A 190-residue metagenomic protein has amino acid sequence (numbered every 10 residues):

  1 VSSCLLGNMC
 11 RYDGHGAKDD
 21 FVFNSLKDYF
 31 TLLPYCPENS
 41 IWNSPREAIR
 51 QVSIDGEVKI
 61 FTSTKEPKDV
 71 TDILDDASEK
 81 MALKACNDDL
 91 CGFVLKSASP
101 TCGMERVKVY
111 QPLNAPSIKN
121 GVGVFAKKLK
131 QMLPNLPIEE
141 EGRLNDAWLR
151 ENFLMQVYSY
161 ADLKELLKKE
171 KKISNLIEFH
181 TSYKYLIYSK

Functional and structural regions predicted by a protein language model:
S2-S3, C36, F93-A98: Short beta-strand segments
L6-G14: Short N-terminal binding/cap micro-motifs at the start of the first secondary-structure element
M9, S44, T101-E105, A147-R150: Short catalytic/ligand-binding loop motif for oxyanion handling, primarily in non-cytosolic enzymes, centered on
H15-L33: Short catalytic helix/loop segments, enriched in acidic residues and glycine and frequently bearing histidine
L33-Y35, E139: General small-molecule cofactor/ligand-binding pocket signal
S40-D55: N-terminal beta-loop-helix "entrance" segment that forms/cooperates in small-molecule cofactor or anionic ligand
I60-K80, K84, A115-S189: Divalent-metal-activated hydrolytic enzyme cores
A77-P112: N-terminal glycine-rich phosphate/adenylate-binding segment common to multiple enzyme folds
